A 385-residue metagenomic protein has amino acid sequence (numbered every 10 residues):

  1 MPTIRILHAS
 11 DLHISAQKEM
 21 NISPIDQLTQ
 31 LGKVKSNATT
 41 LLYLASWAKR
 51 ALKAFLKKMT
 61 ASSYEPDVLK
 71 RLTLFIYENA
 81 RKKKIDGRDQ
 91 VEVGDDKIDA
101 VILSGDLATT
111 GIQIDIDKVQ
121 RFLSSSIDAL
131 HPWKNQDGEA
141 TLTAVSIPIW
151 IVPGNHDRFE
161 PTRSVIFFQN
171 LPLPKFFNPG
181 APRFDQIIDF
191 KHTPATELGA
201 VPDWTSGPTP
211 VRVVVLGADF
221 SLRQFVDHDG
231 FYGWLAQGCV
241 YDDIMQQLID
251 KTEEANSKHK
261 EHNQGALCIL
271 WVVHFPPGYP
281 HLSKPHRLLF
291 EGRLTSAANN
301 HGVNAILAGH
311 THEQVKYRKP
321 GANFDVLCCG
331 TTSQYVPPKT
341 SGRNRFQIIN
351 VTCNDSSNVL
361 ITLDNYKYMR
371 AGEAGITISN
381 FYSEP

Functional and structural regions predicted by a protein language model:
M1-K118, K134-E139: N-terminal active-site segment of His-dependent metallophosphoesterases
T3-A16, V211-H228, L270-H274, F324-T331: Active-site-proximal beta-strand elements of phosphoester/diester hydrolases
H13-K18, A108-G111, S146, I151-T162 (+4 more regions): Active-site environment of divalent metal-dependent phosphoester hydrolases
G105-S125, R158-P179, H281-L288, K316-A322 (+1 more regions): Metal-dependent catalytic neighborhoods of phosphoester/phosphodiester hydrolases
K118-Q247: Extended active-site neighborhood of metal-dependent phosphoesterases/phosphodiesterases
Q224-C239, Q246, A255-N304: Active-site-proximal segments of metal-dependent phosphoesterases and phosphodiesterases across multiple
H281-D355: Conserved beta-sheet core of the metallophosphoesterase superfamily
N350-P385: A short C-terminal boundary segment appended to hydrolase-like catalytic domains
